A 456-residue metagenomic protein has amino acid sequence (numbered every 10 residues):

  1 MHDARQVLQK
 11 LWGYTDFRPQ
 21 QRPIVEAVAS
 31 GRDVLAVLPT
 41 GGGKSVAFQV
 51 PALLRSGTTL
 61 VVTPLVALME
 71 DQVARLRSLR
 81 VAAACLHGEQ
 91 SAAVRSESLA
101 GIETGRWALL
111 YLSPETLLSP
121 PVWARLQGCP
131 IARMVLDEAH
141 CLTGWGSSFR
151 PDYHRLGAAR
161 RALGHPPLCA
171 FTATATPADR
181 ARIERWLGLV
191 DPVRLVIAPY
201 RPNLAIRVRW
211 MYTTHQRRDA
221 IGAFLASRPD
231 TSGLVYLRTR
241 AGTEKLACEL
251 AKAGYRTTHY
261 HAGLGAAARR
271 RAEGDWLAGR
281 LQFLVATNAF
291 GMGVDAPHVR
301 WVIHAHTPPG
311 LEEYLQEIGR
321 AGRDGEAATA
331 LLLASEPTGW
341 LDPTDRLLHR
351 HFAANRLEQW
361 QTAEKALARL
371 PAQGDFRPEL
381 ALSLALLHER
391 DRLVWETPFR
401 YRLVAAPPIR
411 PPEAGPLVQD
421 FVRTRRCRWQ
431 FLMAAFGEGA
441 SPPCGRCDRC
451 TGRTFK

Functional and structural regions predicted by a protein language model:
M1-V37: Conserved pre-motif I regulatory segment
G31-V50: Walker A/P-loop
G42, S91-R133, T143-S147: Conserved helix/coil segment N-terminal to the catalytic DExD/H
L60-V61, V66-L112, R194-L195, R256-Y260: Conserved nucleic-acid-binding Ia/Ib motif block in the N-terminal RecA-like helicase ATPase lobe
L86-R95, P114-S119, A198, L237-A241 (+2 more regions): Conserved helicase motor
G128, A132-R133, H140-V196: Post-DEXD/H (motif II) to motif III coupling segment of the RecA-like Helicase ATP-binding lobe
R207-R238, E244-E249: Conserved interdomain hinge at the start of the Helicase C-terminal
S232-Y236, R240-E244, C248, K252-A262 (+3 more regions): C-terminal helicase lobe
